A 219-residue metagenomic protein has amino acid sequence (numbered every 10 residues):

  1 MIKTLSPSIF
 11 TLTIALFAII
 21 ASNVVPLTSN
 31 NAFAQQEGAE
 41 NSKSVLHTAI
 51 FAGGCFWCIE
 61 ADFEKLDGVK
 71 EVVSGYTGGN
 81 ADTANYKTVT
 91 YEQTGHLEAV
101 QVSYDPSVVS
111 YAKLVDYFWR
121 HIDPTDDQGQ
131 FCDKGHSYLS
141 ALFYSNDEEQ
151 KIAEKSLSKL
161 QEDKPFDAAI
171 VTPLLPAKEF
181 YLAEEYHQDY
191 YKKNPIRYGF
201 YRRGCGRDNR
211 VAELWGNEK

Functional and structural regions predicted by a protein language model:
I2-S6, T11, L16-K219: Flexible coil/turn and secondary-structure edge motifs
